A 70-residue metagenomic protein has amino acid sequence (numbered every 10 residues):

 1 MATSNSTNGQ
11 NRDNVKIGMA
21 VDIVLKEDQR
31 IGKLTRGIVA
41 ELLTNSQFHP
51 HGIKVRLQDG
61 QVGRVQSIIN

Functional and structural regions predicted by a protein language model:
A2-N70: Basic/aromatic-rich interaction segments and small domains that mediate binding to polyanionic partners
